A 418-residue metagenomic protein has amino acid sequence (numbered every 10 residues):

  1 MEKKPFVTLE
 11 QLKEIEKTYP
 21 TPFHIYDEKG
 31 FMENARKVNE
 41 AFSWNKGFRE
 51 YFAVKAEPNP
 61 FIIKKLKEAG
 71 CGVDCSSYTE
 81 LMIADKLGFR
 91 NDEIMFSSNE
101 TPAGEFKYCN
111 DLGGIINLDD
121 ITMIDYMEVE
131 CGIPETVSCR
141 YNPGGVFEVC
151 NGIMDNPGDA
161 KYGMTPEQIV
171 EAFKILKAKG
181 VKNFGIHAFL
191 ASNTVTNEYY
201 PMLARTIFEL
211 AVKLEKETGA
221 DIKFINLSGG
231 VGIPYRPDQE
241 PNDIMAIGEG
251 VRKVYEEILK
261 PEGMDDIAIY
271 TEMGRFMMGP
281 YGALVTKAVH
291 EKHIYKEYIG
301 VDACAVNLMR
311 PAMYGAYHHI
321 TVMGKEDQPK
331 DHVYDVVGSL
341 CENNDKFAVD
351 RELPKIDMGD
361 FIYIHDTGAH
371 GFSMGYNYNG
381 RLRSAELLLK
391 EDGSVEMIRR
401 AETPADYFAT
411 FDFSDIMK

Functional and structural regions predicted by a protein language model:
M1-I116, I121-E135, K174-A178, K182 (+3 more regions): A charged N-terminal "starter" segment
F31, K55, S77, C109 (+6 more regions): Conserved, mostly hydrophobic/aromatic
A53, S97, D119, R140 (+8 more regions): Generic beta-strand/beta-sheet core signal
P58-F61, P102, D125, V146-F147 (+6 more regions): Flexible loop/turn segments at secondary-structure boundaries
G72-D74, M95, I115-N117, S138-R140 (+8 more regions): Structured core elements
G132-V146: Glycine-rich, aromatic-flanked loop segments that form ligand/cofactor-binding clefts across common enzyme folds
P143-V289, L353: Active-site loop/helix belt of alpha/beta enzymes
L259, M264-K418: Charged (often Lys/Glu-rich) extended helix/loop segments that serve as interaction or gating elements
